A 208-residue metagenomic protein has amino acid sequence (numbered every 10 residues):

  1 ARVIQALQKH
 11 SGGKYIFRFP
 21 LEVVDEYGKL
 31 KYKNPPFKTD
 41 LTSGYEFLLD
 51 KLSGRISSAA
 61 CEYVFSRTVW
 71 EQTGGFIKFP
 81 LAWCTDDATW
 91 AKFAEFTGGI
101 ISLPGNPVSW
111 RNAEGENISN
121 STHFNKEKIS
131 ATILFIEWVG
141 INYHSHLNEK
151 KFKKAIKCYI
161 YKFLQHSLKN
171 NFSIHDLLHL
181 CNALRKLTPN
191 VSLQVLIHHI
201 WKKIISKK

Functional and structural regions predicted by a protein language model:
A1-Y32: Conserved donor NDP-sugar-binding/catalytic core segment of glycosyltransferases
R2-A6, A88-K92, S130-L134, K162-F163 (+1 more regions): Alpha-helical elements of Rossmann-like donor-binding domains used by nucleotide-donor carbohydrate transfer enzymes
Q5, K9-G12, Q72, E95 (+3 more regions): Secondary-structure boundary motif
F19, Y32-K33, F37-H123: Conserved nucleotide-sugar donor-binding catalytic segment
A82, N106-E114, N120-L147, F172-K186: Catalytic core of nucleotide-sugar-dependent glycosyltransferases
N148-F152: Structural signature of alpha-solenoid helical repeat scaffolds
K153-H166: Amphipathic alpha-helical repeat scaffolds of TPR domains
L164-K208: Membrane-interface aromatic/basic loop that binds lipid-linked glycans or pyrophosphate carriers, typified by
